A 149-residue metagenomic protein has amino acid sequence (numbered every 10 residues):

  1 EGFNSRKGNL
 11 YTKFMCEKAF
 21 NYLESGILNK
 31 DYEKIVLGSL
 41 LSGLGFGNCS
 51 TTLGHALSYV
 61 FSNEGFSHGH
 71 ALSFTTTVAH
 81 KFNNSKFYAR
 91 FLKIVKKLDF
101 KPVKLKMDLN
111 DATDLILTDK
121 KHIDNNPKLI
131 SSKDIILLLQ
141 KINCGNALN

Functional and structural regions predicted by a protein language model:
E1-N48: Carboxylate- and glycine-rich phosphate/diphosphate-binding segment that chelates Mg2+/Mn2+
F3-G8, C49-S50, H80-Y88, G145-N149: Short helix-capping/linker segments at secondary-structure and domain boundaries
F14-K18, K34-G38, A56, F74-T75 (+2 more regions): Amphipathic alpha-helical interaction segments
L23-G26, S39-G43, L57-F61, T75-H80 (+1 more regions): Buried hydrophobic packing segments
N29-E33, G65-G69, K133: Structural motif
N48-T52, H68: A glycine-rich, aromatic-flanked flexible loop/lid motif
A56-L98, P102-M107: Catalytic phosphate/nucleotide-handling subdomain of diverse soluble enzymes
Y88-N149: C-terminal charged capping/lid subdomain of soluble metabolic enzymes
